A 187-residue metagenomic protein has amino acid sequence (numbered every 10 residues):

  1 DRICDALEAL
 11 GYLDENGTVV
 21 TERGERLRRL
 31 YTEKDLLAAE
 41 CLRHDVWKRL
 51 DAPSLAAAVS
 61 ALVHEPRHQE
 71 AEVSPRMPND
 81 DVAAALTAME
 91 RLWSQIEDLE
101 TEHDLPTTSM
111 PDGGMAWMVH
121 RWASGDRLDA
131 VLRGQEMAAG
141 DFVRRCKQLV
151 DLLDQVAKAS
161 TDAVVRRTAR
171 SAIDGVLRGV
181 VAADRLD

Functional and structural regions predicted by a protein language model:
D1-D187: Non-catalytic terminal extensions of ATP-dependent helicases
